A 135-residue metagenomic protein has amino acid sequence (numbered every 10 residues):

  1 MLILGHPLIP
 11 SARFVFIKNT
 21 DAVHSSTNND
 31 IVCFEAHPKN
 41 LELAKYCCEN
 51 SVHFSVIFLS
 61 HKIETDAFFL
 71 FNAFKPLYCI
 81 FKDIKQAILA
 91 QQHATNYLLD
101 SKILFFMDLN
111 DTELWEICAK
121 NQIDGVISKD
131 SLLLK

Functional and structural regions predicted by a protein language model:
M1-K39, Y46-K135: C-terminal active-site rim and adjoining tail of enzyme catalytic domains
